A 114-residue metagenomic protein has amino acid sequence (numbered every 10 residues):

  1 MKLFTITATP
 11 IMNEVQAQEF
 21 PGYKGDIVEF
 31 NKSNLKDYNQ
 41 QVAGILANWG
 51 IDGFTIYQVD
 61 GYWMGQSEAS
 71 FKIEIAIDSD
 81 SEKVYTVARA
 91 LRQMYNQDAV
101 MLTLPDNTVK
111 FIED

Functional and structural regions predicted by a protein language model:
M1-D114: Positively charged, small/polar-rich N-terminal and surface patches that mediate targeting and assembly and bind
